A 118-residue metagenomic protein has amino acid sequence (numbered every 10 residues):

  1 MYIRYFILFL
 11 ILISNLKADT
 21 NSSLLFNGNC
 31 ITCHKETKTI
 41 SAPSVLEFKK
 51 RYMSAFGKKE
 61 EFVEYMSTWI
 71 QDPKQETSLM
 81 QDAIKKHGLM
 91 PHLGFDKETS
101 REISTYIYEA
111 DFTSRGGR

Functional and structural regions predicted by a protein language model:
M1-F9, K17: Sec-dependent signal peptide recognition, specifically the positively charged N-region followed immediately by
I11-L25, M53-F56, F62: Electrostatic cytochrome c docking/interface patches
F26-T37, I103: The canonical Cys-X-X-Cys-His
H34, I70-K74, D111: Protein kinase-like catalytic domain
T37-S67, L89-P91: Gly/Gly-Pro-rich "capping" loops immediately C-terminal to redox-active cysteine motifs in periplasmic/lumenal
K59, V63-Q71, S100-S104, Y108: An amphipathic alpha-helix signature
P73-Q81: Substrate-binding/catalytic groove segments of enzymes that remodel or degrade extracellular structural polymers
G88-G117: C-terminal capping alpha-helices of c-type cytochrome domains
